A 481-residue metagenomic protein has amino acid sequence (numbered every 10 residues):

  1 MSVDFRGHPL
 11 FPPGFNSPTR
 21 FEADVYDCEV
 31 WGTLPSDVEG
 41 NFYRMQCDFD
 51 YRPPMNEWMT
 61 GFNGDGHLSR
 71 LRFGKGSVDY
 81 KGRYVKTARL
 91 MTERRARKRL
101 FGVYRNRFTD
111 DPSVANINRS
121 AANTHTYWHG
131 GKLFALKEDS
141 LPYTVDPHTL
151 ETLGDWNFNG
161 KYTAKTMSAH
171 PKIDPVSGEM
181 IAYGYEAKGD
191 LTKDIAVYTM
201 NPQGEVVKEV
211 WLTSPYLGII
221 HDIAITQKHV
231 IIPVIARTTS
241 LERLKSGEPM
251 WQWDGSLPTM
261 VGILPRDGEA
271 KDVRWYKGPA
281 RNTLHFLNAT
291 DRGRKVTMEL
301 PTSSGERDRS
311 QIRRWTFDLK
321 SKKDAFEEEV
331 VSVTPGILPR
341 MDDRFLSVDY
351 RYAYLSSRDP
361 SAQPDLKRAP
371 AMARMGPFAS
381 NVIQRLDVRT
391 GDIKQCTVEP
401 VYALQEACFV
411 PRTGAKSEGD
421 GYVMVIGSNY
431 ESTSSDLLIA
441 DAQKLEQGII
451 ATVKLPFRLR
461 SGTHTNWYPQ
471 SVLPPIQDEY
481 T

Functional and structural regions predicted by a protein language model:
M1-T481: Beta-propeller domains
